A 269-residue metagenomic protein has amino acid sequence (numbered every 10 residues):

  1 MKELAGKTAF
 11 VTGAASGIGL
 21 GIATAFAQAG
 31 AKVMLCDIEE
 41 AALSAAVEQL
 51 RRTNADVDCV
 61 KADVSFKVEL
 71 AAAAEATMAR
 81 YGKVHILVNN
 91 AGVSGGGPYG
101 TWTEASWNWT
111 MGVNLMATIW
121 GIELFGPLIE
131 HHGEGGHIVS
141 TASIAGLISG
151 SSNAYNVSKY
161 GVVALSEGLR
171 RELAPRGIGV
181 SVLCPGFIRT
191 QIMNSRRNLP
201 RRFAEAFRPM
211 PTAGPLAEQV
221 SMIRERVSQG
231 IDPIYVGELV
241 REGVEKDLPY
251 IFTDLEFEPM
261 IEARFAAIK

Functional and structural regions predicted by a protein language model:
K2-M34: Canonical Rossmann dinucleotide-binding motif of NAD(H)/NADP(H)-dependent dehydrogenases/reductases, specifically
A29, L128, G168-I178: Active-site-adjacent segment of SDR/Rossmann-fold oxidoreductases
E40-A41, K61-A72, E104: The beta1-alpha1 cofactor-binding region of Rossmann-like NAD(H)/NADP(H)-dependent oxidoreductases
P98-Y99, S106-N108: Substrate-binding pocket helix/loop in short-chain dehydrogenase/reductase
I122, S158: Active-site helix of classical SDR
S143: Residue(s) in the substrate-gating loop at a strand-loop-helix junction that position the organic substrate next
P175-I251: SDR active-site lid
